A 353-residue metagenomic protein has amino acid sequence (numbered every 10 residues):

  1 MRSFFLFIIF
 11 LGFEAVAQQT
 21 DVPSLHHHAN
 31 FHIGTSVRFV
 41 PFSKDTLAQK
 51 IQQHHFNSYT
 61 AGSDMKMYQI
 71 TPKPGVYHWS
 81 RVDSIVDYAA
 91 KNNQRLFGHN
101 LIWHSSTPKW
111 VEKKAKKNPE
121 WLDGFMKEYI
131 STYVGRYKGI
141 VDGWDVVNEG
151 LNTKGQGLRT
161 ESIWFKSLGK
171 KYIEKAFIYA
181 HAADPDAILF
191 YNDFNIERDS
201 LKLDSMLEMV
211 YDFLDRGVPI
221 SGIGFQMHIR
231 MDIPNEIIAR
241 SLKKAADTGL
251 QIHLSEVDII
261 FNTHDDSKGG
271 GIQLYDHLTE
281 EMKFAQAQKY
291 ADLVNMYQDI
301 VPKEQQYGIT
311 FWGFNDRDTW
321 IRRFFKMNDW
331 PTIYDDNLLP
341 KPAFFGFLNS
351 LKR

Functional and structural regions predicted by a protein language model:
M1-D21: Bacterial Sec-dependent N-terminal signal peptides
V22, H54-P72, R81-I196, F261-S267: Substrate-binding cleft and catalytic face of glycoside hydrolase catalytic domains, especially the flexible beta-alpha
V22-F31, R38-D45, Q49, T160-G271: Noncatalytic carbohydrate-binding groove/subsite architecture in carbohydrate-active enzymes
P23, A115, R136, D145-K170 (+4 more regions): Aromatic-rich peripheral "rim/lid" segments of glycoside hydrolase catalytic domains that contact and position glycan
I33-V37, N57-A61, L96-N100, D142-V146 (+4 more regions): Hydrophobic faces of well-ordered beta-strands that scaffold small-molecule active sites in alpha/beta enzyme cores
P41-L47, K66-T71, T319-W320: Short, solvent-exposed loop/turn elements at domain surfaces
Q52-S58, P119-L122, T132-D142, V210-G222 (+2 more regions): Structural recognition of alpha->loop->beta junctions
T60, V76-S80, E120, G124 (+8 more regions): Soluble non-cytosolic domains of exported or imported proteins
